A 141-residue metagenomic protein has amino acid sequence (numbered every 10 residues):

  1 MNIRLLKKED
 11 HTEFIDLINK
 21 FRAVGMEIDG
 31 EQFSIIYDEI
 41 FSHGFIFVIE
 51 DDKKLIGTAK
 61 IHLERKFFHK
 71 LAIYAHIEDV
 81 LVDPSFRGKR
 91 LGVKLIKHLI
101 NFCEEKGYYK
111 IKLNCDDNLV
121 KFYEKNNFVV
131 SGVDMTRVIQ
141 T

Functional and structural regions predicted by a protein language model:
M1, K53-T58, A75: Glycine-rich phosphate/pyrophosphate-binding loop shared by adenosine-nucleotide-utilizing enzymes
M1-F14: A short beta-loop-alpha structural element at the N-terminal edge of CoA-dependent acyl/N-acetyltransferase catalytic
M26-I46: Active-site rim helix/loop that mediates acceptor-substrate recognition in acyltransferases
S42, A59-H69: A conserved beta-strand-loop-helix scaffold within acyl/acetyltransferase catalytic domains
V48, K54-L63, L81: Conserved beta-strand in the GNAT
F86-H98: Conserved acetyl-CoA pyrophosphate-binding loop and the N-cap/start of the following alpha-helix in GNAT-like
C103-C115: Conserved GNAT acetyl-CoA-binding A-motif
K112-K121, T136-Q140: Conserved beta-strand-loop-alpha-helix junction that forms the acyl-donor binding cleft
